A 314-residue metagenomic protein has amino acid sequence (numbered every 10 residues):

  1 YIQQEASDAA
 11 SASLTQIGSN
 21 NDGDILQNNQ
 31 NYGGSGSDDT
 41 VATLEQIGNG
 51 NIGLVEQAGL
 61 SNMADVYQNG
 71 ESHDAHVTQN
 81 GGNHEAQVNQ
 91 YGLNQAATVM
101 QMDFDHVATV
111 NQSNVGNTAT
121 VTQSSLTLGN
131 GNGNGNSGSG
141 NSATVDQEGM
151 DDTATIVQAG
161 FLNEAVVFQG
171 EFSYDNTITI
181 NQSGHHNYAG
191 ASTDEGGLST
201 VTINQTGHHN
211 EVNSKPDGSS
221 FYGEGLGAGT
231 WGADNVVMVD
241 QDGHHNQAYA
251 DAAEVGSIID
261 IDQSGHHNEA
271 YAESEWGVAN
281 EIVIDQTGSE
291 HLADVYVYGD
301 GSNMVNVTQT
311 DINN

Functional and structural regions predicted by a protein language model:
Y1-N314: Low-complexity repeat regions of mature extracellularly deployed or surface/particle-associated proteins
